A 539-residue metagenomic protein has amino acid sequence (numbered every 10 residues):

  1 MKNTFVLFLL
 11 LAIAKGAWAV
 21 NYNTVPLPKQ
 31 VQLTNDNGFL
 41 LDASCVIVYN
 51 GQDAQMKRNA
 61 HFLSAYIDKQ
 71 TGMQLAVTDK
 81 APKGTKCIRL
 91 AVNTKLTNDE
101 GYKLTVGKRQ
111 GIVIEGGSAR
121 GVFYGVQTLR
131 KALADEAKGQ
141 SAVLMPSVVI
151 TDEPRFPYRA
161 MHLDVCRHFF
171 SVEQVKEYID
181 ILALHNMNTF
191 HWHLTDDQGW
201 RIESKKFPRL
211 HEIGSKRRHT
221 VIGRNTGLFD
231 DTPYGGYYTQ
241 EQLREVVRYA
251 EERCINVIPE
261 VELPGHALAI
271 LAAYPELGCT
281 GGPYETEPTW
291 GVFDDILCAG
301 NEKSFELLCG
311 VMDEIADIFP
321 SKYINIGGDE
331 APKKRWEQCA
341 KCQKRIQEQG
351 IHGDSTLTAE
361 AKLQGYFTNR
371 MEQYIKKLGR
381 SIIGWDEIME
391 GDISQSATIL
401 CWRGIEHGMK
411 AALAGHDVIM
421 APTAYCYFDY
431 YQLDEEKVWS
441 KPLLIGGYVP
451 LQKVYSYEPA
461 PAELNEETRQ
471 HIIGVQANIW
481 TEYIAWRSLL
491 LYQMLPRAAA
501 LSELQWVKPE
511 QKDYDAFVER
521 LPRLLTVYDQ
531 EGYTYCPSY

Functional and structural regions predicted by a protein language model:
M1-N23: Bacterial Sec-dependent N-terminal signal peptides
V20-F156, L489, Q505-G532: Contiguous, structured surface segment used for ligand recognition
Q55-M56, F169-S171, D197-E203, P264-I270 (+6 more regions): Flexible loop/turn segments at secondary-structure boundaries
I67-D68, L182, A250, I375 (+2 more regions): A generic structural signal for well-ordered alpha-helical segments
Q74, N188-T189, N256, S381 (+2 more regions): Residue-level detector of anion-binding/catalytic polar loops
L96-F305, C309-Y323, R370, Y374 (+2 more regions): Feature activates predominantly on carbohydrate-active enzymes
I270-E276, T280, E285-A397, W402-K410 (+1 more regions): Active-site neighborhood of glycoside hydrolase catalytic domains
S381-A397, W402-Y539: Flexible, acidic glycine-rich loops studded with aromatic residues
